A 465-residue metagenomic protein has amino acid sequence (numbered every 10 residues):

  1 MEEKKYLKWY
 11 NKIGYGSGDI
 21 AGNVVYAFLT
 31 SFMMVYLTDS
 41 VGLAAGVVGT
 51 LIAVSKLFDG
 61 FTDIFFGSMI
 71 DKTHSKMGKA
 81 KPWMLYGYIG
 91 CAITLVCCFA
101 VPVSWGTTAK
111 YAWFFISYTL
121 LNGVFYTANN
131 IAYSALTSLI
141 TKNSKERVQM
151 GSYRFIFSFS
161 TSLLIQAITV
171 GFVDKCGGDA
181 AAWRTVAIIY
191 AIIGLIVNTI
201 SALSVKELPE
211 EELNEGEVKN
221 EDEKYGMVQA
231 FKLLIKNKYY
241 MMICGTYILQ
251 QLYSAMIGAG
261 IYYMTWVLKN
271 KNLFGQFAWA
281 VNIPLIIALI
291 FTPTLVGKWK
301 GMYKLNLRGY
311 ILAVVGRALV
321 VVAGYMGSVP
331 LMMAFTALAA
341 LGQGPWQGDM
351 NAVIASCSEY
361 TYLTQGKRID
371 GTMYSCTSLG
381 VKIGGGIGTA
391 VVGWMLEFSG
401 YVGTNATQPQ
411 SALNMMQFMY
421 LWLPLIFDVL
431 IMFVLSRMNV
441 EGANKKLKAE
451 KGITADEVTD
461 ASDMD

Functional and structural regions predicted by a protein language model:
E2-D465: Membrane-embedded alpha-helical bundles of multi-pass transporters/translocases, especially carrier/permease families
